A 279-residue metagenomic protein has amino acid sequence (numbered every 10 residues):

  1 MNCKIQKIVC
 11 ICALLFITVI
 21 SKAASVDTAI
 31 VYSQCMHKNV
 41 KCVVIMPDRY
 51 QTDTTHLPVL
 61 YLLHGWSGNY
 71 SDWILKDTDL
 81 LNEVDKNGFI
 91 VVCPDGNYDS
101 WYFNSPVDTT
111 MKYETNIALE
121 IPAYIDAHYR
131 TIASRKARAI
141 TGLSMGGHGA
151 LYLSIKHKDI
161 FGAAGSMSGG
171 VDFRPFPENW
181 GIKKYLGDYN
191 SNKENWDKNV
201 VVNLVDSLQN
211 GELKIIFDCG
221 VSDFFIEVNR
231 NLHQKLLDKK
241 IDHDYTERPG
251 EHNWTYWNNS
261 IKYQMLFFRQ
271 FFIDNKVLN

Functional and structural regions predicted by a protein language model:
M1-V9: Bacterial N-terminal signal peptides that target proteins for export
C10-A13, Q270: A periodicity- and composition-biased signal for non-globular, repetitive helical segments
A13-K22: Hydrophobic h-region of N-terminal signal peptides that target proteins for export in Gram-negative bacteria
A23-N279: Non-catalytic cap/lid and distal C-terminal segments of serine-dependent acyl enzymes
